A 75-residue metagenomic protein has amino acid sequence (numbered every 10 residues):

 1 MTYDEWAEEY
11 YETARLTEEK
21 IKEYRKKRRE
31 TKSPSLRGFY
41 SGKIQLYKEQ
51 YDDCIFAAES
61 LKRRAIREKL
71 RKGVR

Functional and structural regions predicted by a protein language model:
M1-E18: Short, charge/polar-rich alpha-helical segments
M1-E5, E68-R75: Short intrinsically disordered terminal tails
E8-Y11, P34-E49: Short, charged, amphipathic alpha-helical segments
T17-I21, K43-E68: Amphipathic alpha-helical coiled-coil segments
I21-S35, A65: Secondary-structure edge/capping motif, primarily at the C-terminal ends of alpha-helices and the immediately following
